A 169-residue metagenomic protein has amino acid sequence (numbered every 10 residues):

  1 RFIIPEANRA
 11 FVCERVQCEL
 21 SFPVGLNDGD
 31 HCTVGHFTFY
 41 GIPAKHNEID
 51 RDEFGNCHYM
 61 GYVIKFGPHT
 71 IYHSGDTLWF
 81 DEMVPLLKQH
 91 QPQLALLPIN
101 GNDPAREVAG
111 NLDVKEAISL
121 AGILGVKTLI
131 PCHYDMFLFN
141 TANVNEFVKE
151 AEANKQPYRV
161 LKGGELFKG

Functional and structural regions predicted by a protein language model:
R1, C18-L20, G41-P43, S74-D76 (+1 more regions): A short linear-motif detector with a strong N-terminal bias
R1-C32, T38: Active-site HxH/HxHxD metal-binding segment of metal-dependent hydrolases
I3, L78-G164: Cap/insert and terminal regions of metallo-dependent hydrolase folds
F11-V12, I49, P104, L138 (+1 more regions): Generic structural signal for helix capping and beta-alpha/helix-loop junctions
E14, S21-P23, R51-F54, L129: Short, solvent-exposed secondary-structure boundary motifs
E19-V24, G41, H58, D113-K115 (+1 more regions): Short, hinge-like loop/turn segments at secondary-structure boundaries
G25-K88, K162-G169: Core dinuclear metal-dependent hydrolase active-site scaffold
